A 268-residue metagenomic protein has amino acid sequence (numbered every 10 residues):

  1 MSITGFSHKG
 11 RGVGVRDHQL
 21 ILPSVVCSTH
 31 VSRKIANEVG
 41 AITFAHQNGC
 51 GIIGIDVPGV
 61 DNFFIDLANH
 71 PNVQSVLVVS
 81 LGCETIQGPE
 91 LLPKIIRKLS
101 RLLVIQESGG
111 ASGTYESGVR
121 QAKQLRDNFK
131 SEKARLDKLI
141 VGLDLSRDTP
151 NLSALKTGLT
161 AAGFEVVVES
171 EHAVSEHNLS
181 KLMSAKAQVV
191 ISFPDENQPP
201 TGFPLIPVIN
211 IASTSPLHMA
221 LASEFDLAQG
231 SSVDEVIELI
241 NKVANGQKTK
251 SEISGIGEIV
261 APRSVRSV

Functional and structural regions predicted by a protein language model:
M1-F193, P199-V268: Metallocofactor- and cofactor-centric catalytic cores in central/energy metabolism, strongly enriched
